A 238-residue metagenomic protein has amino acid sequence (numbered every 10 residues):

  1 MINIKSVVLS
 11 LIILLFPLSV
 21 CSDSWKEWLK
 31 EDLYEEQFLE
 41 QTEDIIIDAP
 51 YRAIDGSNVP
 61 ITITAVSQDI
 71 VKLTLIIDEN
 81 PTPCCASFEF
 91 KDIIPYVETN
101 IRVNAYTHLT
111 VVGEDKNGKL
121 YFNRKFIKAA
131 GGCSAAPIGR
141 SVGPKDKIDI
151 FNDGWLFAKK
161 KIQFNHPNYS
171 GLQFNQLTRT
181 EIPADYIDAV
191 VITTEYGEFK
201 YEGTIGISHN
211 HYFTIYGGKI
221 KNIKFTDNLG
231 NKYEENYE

Functional and structural regions predicted by a protein language model:
K30-N58, S141-W155: N-terminal edge beta-strand
D48, N58-V66, K161-P167, N175-R179: Short edge beta-strand/loop segments characteristic of extracellular beta-sandwich folds
K72-I76, A189-T193: Beta-strand signatures of extracellular beta-sandwich domains
K91-E98, I205-Y216: Aromatic sugar-binding surface patches on proteins that engage polysaccharides or sugar-phosphate polymers
N100-Y106, I215-K221: Surface-exposed, short loops/turns at beta-strand junctions within beta-sandwich domains
G113-D115, F225-D227: Conserved structural position at the C-terminal beta-strand of extracellular beta-sandwich adhesion modules
F126-G132, E238: Short beta-strand edge segments in extracellular beta-sheet folds
